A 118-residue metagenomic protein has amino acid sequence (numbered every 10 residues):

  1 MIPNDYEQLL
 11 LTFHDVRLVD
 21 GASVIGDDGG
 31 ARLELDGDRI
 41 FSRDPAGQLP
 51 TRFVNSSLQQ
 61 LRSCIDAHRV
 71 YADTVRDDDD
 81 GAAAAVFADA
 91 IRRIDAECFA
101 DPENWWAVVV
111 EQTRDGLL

Functional and structural regions predicted by a protein language model:
M1-G47, R92-L118: A surface-exposed partner-binding patch
D5, F53, S63, D79 (+2 more regions): Alpha-helical protein-protein interaction elements
S42-D78: Compact, glycine/acidic-enriched structural inserts
A67-A96: An amphipathic alpha-helical core segment
